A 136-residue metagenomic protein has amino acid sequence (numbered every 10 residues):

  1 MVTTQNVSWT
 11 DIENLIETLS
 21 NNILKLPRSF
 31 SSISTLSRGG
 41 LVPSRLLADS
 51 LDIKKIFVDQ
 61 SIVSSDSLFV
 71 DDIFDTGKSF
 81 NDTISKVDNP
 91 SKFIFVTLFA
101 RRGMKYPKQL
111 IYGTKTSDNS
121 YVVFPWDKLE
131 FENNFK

Functional and structural regions predicted by a protein language model:
M1-K136: PRPP-associated nucleotide enzymes
